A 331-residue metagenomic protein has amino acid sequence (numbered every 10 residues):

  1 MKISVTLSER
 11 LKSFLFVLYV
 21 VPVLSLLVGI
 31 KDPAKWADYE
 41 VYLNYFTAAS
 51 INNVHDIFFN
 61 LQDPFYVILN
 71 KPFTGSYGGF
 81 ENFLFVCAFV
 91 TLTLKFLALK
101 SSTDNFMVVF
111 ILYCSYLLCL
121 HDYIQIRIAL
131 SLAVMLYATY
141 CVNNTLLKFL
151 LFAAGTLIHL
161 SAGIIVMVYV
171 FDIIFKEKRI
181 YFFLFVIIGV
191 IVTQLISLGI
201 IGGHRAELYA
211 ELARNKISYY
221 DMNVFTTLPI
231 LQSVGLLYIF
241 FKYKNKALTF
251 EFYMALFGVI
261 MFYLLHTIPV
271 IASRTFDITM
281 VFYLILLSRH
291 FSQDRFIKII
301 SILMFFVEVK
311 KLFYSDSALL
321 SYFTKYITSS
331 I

Functional and structural regions predicted by a protein language model:
M1-L24: Start-transfer (signal-anchor) and selected internal transmembrane alpha helices of multi-pass inner/ER membrane
F16, I30, K35, Y39-I51 (+5 more regions): Alpha-helical transmembrane segments and terminal signal-anchor/GPI-anchor hydrophobic tails, characterized by long
G75-T91: Loop-to-helix entry region of an early transmembrane alpha helix in multi-pass inner-membrane enzymes
F83-V86, L118-R127, A272-T275: Membrane-embedded glycan-lipid processing machinery
F96-Y116: Transmembrane-helix signature of polytopic, membrane-embedded enzymes that assemble or transfer cell-envelope glycans
F110-I111, D122-L136: Multi-pass, polyprenyl lipid-linked donor-dependent membrane glycosyltransferases
M135-L147: Membrane-interface transmembrane helices that cradle and orient dolichyl/undecaprenyl
A153-Y169: Transmembrane helices and adjacent periplasmic/lumenal helix-loop junctions of polyprenol-phosphate-dependent
